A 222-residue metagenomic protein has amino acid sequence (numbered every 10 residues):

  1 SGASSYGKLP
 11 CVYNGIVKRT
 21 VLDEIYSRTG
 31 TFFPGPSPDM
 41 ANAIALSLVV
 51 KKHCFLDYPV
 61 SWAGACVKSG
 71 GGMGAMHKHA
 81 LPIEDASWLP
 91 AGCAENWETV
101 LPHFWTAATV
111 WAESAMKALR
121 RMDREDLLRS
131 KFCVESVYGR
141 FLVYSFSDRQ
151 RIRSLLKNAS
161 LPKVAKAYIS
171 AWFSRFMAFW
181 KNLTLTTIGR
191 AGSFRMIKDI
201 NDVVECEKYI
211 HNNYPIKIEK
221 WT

Functional and structural regions predicted by a protein language model:
S1-F32, A63-C66: Donor-binding/catalytic cores of nucleotide-activated saccharide and glycerol-phosphate transferases/polymerases
N14, G35-I44: Conserved glycosyltransferase catalytic-site signature
T20, A41-I44, T109-E113: A structural signal for well-ordered alpha-helical segments within the folded catalytic domains of diverse enzymes
S27, K51, R120: Residue-level marker of positions within ordered structural domains that often coincide with functionally constrained
G30, C54, D123-D126: Secondary-structure boundary/capping signal
F32-P34, I44-W62: Catalytic donor-sugar/metal-binding loop of nucleotide-sugar-dependent glycosyltransferases
P59-T222: C-terminal subregions of glycosyltransferases and related glycan-biosynthesis enzymes
